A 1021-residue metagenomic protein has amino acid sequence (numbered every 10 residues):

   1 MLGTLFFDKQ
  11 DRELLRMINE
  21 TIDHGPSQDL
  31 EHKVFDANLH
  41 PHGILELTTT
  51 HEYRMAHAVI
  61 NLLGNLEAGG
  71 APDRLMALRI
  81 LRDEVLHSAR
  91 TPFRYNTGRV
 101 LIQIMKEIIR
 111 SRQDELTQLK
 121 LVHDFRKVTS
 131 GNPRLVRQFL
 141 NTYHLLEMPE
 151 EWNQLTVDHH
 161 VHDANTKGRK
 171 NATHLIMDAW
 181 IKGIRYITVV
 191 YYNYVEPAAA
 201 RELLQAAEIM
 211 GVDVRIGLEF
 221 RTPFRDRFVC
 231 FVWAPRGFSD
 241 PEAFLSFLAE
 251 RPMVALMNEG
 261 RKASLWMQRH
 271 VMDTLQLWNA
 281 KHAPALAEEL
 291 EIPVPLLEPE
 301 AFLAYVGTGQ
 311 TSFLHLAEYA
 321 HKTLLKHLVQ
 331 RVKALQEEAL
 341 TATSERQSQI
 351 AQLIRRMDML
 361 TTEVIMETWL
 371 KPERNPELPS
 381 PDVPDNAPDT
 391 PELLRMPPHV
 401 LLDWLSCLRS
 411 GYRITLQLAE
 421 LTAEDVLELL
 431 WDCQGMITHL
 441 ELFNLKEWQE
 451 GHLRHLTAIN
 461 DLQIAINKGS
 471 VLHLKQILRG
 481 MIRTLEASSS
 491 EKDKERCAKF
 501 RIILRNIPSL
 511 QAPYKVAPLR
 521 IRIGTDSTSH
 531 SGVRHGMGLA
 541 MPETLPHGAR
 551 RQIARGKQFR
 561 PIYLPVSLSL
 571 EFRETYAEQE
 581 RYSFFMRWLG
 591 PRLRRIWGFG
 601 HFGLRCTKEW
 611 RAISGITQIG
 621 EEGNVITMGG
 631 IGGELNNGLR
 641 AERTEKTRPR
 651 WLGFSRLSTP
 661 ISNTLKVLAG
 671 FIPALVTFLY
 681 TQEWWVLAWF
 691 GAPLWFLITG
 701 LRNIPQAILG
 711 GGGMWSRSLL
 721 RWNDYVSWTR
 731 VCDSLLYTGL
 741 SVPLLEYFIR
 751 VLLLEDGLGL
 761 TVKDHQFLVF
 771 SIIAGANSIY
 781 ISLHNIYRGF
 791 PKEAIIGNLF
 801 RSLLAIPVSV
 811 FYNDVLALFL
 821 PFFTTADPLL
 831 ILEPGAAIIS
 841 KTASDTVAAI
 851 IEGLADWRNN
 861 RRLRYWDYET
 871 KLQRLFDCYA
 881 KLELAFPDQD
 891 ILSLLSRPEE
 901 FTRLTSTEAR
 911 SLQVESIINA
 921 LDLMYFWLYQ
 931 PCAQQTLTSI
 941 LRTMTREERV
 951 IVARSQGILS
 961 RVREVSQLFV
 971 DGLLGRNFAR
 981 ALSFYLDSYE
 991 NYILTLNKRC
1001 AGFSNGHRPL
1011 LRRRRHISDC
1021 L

Functional and structural regions predicted by a protein language model:
M1-Y186, V195-L256, K262, L335 (+2 more regions): Charged catalytic cores and adjacent phosphate/nucleic-acid-binding surfaces used for phosphate/nucleic-acid chemistry
A243-M359: Non-catalytic, alpha-helical, charged scaffold/linker segments that couple or flank catalytic or architectural cores
